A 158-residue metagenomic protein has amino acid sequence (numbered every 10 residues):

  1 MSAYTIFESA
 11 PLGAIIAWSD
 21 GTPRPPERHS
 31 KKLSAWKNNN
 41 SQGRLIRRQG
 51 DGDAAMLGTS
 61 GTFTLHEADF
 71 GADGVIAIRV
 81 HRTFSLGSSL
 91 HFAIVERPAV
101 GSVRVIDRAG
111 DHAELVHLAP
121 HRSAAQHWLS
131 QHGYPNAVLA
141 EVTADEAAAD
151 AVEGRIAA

Functional and structural regions predicted by a protein language model:
P23-H81: Basic/aromatic-rich interaction segments and small domains that mediate binding to polyanionic partners
I76-R79, H117-A137: A short, charged, amphipathic alpha-helix used as a generic interaction element across diverse proteins
I76-R97: Short, structured interface segments
I94-H112: Short aromatic-glycine-(Arg/Gly/Cys) micro-motifs in beta-strand/loop hairpins
P135-A158: Short, mixed-charge low-complexity intrinsically disordered segments
